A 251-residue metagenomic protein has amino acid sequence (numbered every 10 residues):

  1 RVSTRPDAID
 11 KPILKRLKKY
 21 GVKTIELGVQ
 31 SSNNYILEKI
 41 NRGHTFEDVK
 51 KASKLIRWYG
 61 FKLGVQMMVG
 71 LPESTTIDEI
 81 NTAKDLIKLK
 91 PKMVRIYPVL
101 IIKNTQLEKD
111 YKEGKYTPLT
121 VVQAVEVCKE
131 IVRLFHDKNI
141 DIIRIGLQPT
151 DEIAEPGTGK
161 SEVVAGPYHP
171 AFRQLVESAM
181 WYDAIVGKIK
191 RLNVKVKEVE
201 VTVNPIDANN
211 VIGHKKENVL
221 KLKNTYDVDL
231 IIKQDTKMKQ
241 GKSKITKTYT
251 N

Functional and structural regions predicted by a protein language model:
R1-I96, K103-V122: Conserved non-cysteine loop/helix-boundary elements of the Radical SAM core domain that shape
I9, N34, P72, I101 (+3 more regions): Generic "edge-of-domain/loop-turn" microfeature
V29, V99, G146-Q148: Short loop/turn segments at strand-loop or loop-helix junctions that form parts of catalytic or ligand-binding pockets
Q106, E113-N251: Auxiliary Fe-S-binding modules of radical SAM enzymes
